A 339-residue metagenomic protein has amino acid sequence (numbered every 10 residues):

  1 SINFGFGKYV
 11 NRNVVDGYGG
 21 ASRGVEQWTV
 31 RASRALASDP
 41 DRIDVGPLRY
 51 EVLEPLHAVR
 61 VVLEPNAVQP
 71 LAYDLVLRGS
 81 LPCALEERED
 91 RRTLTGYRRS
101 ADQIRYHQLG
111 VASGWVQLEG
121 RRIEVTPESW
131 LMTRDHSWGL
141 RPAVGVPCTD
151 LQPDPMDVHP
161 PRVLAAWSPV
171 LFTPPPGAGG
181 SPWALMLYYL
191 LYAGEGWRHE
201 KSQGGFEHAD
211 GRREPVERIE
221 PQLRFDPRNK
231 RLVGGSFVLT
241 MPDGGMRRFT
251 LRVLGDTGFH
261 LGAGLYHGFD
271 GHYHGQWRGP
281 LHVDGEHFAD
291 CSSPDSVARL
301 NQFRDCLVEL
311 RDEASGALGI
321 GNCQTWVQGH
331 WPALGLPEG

Functional and structural regions predicted by a protein language model:
S1-G339: Structured soluble/peripheral alpha/beta segments that form catalytic or ligand/cofactor-binding pockets
